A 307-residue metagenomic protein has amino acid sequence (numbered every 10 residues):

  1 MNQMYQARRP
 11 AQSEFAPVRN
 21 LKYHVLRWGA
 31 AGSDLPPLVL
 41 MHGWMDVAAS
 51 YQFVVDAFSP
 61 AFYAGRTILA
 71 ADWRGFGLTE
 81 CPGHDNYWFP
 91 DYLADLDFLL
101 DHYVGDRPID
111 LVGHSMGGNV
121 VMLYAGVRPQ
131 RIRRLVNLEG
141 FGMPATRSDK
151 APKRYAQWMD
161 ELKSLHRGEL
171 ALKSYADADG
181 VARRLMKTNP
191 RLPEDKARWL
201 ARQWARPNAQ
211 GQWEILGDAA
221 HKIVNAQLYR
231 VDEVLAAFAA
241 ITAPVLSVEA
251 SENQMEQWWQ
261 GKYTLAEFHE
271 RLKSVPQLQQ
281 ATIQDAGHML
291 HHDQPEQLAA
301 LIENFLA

Functional and structural regions predicted by a protein language model:
N2-K22: N-terminal cap/lid segment of alpha/beta-hydrolase-fold proteins
V18-L21, S59, Y63, T67-V112 (+3 more regions): Active-site loop/oxyanion-hole signature of alpha/beta-hydrolase fold enzymes
L26-C81: Conserved HGGG/HGGXW glycine-rich cap/lid loop of the alpha/beta-hydrolase fold
R107-A151: Conserved hydrolase catalytic core segment
L138-K173: A catalytic-pocket lid/entrance helix-loop region that shapes and gates access to the active site across common
L172-W259: Alpha/beta-hydrolase
A240-A286: Conserved loop-alpha-helix segment in the C-terminal half of the alpha/beta-hydrolase fold that carries the catalytic
I283-P295: Catalytic histidine-centered segment of alpha/beta-hydrolase-like enzymes
